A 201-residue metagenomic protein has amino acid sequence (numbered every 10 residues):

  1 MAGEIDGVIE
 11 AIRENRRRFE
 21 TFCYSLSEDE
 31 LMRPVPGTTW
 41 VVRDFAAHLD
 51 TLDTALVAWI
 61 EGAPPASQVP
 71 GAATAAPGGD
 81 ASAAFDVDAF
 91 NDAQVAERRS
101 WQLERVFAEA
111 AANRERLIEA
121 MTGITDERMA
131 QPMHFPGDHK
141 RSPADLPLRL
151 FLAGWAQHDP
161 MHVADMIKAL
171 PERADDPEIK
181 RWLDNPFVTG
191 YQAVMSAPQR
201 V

Functional and structural regions predicted by a protein language model:
M1-A2, S100: Short, contiguous pre-domain boundary segments
A2-T39: An N-terminal domain-cap segment
V8-A11, N15-F19, L52, L56 (+4 more regions): Alpha-helical packing segments of well-folded alpha/beta enzyme cores
A11, F22, W59, A93 (+5 more regions): Residues that form generic nucleotide/phosphate-binding pockets
T21-Y24, E28, T54-E61, E115 (+2 more regions): Charged/polar positions within long, soluble alpha-helices
M32-A89, P132-V201: Short, contiguous alpha-helical
D86-P132, L150-H158: Acidic/histidine-rich alpha-helical segments that form the ligand environment of transition-metal centers
